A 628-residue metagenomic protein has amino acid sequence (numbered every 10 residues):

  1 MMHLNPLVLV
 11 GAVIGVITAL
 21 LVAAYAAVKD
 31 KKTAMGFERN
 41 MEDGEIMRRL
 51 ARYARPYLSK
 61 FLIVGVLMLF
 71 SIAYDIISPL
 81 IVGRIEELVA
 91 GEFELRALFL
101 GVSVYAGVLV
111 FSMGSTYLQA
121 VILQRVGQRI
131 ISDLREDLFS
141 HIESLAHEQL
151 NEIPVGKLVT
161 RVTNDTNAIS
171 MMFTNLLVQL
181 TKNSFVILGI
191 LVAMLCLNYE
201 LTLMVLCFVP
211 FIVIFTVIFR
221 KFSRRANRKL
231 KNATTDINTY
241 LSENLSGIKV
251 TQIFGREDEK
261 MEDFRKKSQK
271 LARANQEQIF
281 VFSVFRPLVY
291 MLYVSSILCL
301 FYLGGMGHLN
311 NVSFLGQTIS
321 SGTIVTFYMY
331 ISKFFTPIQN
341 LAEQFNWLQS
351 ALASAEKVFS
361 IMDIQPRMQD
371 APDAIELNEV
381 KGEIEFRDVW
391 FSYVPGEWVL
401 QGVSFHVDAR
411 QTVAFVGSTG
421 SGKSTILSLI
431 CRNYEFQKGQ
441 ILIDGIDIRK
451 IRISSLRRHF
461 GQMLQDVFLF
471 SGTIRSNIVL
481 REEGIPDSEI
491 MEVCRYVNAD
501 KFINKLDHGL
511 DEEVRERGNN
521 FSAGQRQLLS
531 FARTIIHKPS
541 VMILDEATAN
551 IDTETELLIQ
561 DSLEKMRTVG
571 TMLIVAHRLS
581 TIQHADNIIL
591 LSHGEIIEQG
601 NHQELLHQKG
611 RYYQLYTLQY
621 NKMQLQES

Functional and structural regions predicted by a protein language model:
M1-N40, F61-S115, I122, C196-E200 (+1 more regions): Transmembrane helix-loop-helix hairpins at lipid-water interfaces of multipass membrane proteins, especially the type-1
M2-G11, S59-L80, R84, G101 (+6 more regions): Alpha-helical segments in transporter systems
A54, Q119, L123-Q124, H141-I187 (+1 more regions): Juxtamembrane loop-to-helix connectors within ABC transporter transmembrane domains
I77-P79, G83, F111, L177-R220 (+2 more regions): A hydrophobic transmembrane-helix motif
N151-G156, K229-E277, D373-I375: Loop segments that connect adjacent transmembrane helices in multi-pass transporters
A233, R256, F280, V289 (+2 more regions): Cytosolic ends of transmembrane helices, especially the final helix of ABC transmembrane type-1 domains
D363, D370-A371, L377-S628: ABC-type nucleotide-binding domain
